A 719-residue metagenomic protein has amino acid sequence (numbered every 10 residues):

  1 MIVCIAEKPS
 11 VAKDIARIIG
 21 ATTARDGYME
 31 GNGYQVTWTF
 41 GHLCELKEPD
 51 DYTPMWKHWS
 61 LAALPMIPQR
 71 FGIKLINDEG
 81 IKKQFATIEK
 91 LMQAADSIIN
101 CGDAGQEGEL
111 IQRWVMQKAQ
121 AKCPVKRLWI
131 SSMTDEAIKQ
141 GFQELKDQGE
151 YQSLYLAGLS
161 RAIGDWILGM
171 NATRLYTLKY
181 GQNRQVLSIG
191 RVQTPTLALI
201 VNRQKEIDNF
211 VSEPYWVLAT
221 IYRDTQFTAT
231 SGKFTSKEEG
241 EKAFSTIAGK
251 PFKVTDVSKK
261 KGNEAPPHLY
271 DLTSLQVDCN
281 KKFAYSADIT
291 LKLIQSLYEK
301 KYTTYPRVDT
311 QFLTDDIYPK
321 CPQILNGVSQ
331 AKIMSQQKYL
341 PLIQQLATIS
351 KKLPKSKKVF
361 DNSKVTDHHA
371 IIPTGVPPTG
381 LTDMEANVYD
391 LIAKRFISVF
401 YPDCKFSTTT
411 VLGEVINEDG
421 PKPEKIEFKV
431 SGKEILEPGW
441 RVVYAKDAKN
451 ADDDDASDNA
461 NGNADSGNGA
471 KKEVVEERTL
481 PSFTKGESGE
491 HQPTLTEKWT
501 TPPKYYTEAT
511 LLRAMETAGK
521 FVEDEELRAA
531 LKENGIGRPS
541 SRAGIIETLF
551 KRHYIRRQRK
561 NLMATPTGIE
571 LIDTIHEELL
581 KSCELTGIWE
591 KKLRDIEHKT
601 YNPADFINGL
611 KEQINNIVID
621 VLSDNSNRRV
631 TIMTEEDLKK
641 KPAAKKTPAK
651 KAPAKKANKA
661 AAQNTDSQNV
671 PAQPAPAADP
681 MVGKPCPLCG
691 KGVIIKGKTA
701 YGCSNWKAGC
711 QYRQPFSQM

Functional and structural regions predicted by a protein language model:
M1, G102-A104, N183-V186, K259-H268 (+4 more regions): Conserved short loop/turn motifs at secondary-structure junctions
M1-A162, W166, M170, A448: Intrinsically disordered, low-complexity regulatory segments
I2-V3, K118, A287-D288, D309-M719: Basic, low-complexity terminal or inter-domain segments flanking catalytic cores
T23-Y28, Q148-S153, R174-L178, K205-F210 (+3 more regions): Active-site phosphate-binding and catalytic loops of NTP-dependent enzymes
G72-I98, L199-I200, D278-C279, L391-I397 (+1 more regions): Phosphate-interacting basic helix/loop segments used at nucleotide- and nucleic-acid interfaces
G80, Q93, D135-W216, T220-Y222 (+1 more regions): C-terminal or mid-to-C-terminal helical accessory/interaction module adjacent to the motor/catalytic core
K237-Y270, Q276: Metal- or metallocofactor-binding catalytic centers and their adjacent structured scaffolds across diverse enzyme
